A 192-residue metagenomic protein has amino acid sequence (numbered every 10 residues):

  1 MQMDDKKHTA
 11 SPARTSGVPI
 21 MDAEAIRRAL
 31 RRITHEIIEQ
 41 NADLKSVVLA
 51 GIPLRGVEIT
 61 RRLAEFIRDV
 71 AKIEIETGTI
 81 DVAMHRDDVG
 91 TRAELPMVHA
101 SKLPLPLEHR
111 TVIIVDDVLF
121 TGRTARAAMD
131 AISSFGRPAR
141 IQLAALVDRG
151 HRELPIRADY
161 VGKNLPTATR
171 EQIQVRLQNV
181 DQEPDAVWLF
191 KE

Functional and structural regions predicted by a protein language model:
M1-E192: PRPP-associated nucleotide enzymes
